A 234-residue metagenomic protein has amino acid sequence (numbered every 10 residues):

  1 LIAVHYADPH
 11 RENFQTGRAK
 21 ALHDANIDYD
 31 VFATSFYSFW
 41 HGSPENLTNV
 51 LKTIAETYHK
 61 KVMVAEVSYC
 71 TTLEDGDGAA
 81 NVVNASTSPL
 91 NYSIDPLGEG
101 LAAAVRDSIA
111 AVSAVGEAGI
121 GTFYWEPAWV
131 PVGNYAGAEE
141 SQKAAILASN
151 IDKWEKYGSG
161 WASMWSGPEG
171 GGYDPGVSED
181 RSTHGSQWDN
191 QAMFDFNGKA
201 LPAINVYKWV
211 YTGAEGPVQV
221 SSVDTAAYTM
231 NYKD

Functional and structural regions predicted by a protein language model:
L1-A3, N13-P89, E99-G100, R106-A114 (+1 more regions): Glycoside hydrolase catalytic-domain groove-lining segments
A7-E12, P127-P131: Short, internal active-site loops enriched in acidic
T53-E56, T72-T87, D95-A103, F123-K233: Aromatic-rich peripheral "rim/lid" segments of glycoside hydrolase catalytic domains that contact and position glycan
